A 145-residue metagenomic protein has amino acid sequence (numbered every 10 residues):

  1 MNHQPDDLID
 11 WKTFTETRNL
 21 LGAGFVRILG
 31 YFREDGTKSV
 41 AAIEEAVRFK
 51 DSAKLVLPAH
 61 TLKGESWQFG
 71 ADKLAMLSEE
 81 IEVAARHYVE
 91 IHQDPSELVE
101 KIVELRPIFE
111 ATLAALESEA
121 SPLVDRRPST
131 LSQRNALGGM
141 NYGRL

Functional and structural regions predicted by a protein language model:
M1-L57, T61-L145: Two-component system phosphorelay core
